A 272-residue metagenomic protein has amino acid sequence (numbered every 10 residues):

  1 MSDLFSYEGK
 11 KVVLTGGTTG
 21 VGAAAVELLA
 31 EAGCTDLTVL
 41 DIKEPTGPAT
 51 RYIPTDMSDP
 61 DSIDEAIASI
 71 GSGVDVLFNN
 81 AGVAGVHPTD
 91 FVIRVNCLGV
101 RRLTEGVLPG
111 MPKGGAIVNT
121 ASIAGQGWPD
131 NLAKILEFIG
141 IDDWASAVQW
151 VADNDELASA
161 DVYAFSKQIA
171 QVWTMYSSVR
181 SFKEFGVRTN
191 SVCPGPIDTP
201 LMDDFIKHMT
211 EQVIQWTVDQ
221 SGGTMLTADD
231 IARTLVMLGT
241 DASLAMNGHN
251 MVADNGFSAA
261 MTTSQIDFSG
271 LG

Functional and structural regions predicted by a protein language model:
S2-D3, N247-G272: Short C-terminal tail/terminal secondary-structure segment of NAD(P)H-dependent dehydrogenase/reductase domains
T18, G22-E27: N-terminal Rossmann NAD(P)H-binding glycine-rich loop of SDR-like oxidoreductase domains
T46-D61: Rossmann-fold cofactor-recognition segment
A84-G85, D90, K113-E184, P196-I197: Catalytic loop of short-chain dehydrogenase/reductase
D155-A160, E211-D230: Catalytic Tyr-x(3-8)-Lys segment
K183, R188, M246-G248: Short, small/polar-rich loop/turn modules that mediate ligand/substrate recognition or access, typified
T224-A253, S258: C-terminal substrate-recognition "lid" of short-chain dehydrogenase/reductases
